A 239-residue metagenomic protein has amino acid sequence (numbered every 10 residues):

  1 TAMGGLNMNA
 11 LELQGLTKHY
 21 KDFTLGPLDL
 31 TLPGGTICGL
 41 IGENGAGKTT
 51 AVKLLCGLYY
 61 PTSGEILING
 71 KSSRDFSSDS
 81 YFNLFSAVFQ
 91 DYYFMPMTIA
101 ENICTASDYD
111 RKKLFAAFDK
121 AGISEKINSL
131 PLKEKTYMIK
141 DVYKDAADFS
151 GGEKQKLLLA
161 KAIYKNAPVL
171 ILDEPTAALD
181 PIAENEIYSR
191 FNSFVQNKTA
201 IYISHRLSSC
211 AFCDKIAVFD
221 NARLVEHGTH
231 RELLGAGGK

Functional and structural regions predicted by a protein language model:
L13-L16, F23-P33, G64, E134: Conserved beta-strand
E43-A46: Walker A (P-loop) phosphate-binding loop of ABC-type ATPase nucleotide-binding domains
C56: Helix-to-loop junction immediately C-terminal to a conserved catalytic motif
G64-K71, Y81: Conserved ABC transporter NBD signature motif
L67, S124-L157, N166: ABC-fold ATPase nucleotide-binding domain signature/coupling loops
K133, S189, A211-K239: C-terminal portion of ABC ATPase nucleotide-binding domains
L170-E174: Catalytic Walker B motif of ABC-type/P-loop ATPase nucleotide-binding domains
